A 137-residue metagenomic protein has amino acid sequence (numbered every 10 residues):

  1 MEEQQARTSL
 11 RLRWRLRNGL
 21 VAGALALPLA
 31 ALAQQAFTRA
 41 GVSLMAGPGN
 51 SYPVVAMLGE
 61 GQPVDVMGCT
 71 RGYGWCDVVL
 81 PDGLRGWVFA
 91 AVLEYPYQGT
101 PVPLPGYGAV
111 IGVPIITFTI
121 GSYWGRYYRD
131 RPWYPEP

Functional and structural regions predicted by a protein language model:
M1-W14: N-terminal secretory signal peptides that target proteins for export/translocation
T8-L10, A24, G83: A ubiquitous, low-specificity "background" feature that marks scattered single residues across proteins without
R17-P28: Bacterial N-terminal signal peptides
L29-A33: Sec/Tat signal peptide C-region and signal peptidase I cleavage site
Q35-P137: Low-complexity segments
